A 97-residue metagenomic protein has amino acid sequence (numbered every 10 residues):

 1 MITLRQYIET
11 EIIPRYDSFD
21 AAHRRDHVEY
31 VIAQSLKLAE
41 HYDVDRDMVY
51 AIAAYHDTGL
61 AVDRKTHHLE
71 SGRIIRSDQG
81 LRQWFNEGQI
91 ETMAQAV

Functional and structural regions predicted by a protein language model:
M1-K65: Acidic/His-rich, divalent-metal-binding segments that scaffold phosphate/diphosphate chemistry
Y42-V97: Divalent metal-dependent catalytic cores for phosphoryl transfer on phosphate-bearing substrates
